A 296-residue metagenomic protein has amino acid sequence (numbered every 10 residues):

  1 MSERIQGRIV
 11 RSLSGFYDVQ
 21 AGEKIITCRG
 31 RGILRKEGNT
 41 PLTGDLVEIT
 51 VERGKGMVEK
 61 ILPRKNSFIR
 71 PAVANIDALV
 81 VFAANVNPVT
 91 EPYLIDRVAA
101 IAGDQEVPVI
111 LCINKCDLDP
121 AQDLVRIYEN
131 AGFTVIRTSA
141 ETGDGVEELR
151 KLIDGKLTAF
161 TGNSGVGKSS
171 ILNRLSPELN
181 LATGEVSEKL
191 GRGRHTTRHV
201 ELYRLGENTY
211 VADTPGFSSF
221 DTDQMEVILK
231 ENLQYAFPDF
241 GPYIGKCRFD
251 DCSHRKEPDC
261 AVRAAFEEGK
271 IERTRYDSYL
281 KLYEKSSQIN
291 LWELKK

Functional and structural regions predicted by a protein language model:
E3, G15, G38-K55, L62-L79 (+6 more regions): Helix-rich effector regions associated with P-loop NTPase G domains
Y17-A21, C28, I49: SH3/SH3-like beta-barrel fold
I25-P41: Beta-strand/loop nucleic-acid-binding surfaces
L94-R97: Charged helix-capping and loop-helix junction motifs
K115-V166: Canonical P-loop GTPase G-domain recognition
K168-G184: A conserved segment at the C-terminal end of the G1
